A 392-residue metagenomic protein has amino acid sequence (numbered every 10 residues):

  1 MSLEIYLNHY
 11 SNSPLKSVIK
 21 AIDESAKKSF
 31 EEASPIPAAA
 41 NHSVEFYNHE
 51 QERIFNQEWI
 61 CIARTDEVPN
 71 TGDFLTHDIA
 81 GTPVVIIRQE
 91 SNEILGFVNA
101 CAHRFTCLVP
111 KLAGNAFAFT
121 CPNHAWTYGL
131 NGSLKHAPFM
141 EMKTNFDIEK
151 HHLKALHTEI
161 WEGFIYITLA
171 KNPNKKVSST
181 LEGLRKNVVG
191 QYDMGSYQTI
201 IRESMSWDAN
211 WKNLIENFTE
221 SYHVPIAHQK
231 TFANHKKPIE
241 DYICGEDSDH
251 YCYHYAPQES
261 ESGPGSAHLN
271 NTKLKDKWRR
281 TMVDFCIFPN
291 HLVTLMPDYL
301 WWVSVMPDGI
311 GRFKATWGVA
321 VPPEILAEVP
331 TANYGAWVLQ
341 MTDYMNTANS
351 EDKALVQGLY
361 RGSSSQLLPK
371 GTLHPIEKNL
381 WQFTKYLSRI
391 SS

Functional and structural regions predicted by a protein language model:
S2-I5, E93, N99, E159 (+1 more regions): C-terminal catalytic domain of Rieske-type non-heme iron oxygenases
S2-K111, H157-E159: N-terminal pre-ligand scaffold of iron-sulfur
L15-V44, T106-P122, K154-I160, F232-G265: N-terminal short leaders/motifs
V18-A26, L130, L184-N187, D276-K277: Short, flexible segments with low predicted structural confidence
N56-E67, A137-M142, F285-P289: Short Pro/Gly-enriched beta-strand edge/turn motifs at strand-loop
I62-N70, F146-I148, R280-F285, G318: Short linear motifs in intrinsically disordered
E67-K171, K175-E182: Rieske [2Fe-2S] iron-sulfur-binding domain
